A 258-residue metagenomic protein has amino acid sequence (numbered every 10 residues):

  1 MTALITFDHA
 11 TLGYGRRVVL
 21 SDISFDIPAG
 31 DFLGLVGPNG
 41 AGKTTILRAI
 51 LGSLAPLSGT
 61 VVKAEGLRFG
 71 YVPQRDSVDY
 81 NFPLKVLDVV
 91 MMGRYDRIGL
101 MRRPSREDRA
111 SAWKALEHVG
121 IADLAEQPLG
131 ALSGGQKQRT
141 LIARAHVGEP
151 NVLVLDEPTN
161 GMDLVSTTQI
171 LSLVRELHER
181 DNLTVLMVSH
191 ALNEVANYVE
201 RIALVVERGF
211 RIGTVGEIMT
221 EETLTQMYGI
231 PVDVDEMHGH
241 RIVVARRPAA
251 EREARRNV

Functional and structural regions predicted by a protein language model:
V36-P38: The feature captures the beta-strand-to-loop junction immediately N-terminal to the Walker
L51: Helix-to-loop junction immediately C-terminal to a conserved catalytic motif
M91, R106-L124: Conserved ABC ATPase "signature" region
P128-L132, Q136: Conserved ABC ATPase signature
E149: Conserved catalytic motifs of ABC-family nucleotide-binding domains
L153-E157: Catalytic Walker B motif of ABC-type/P-loop ATPase nucleotide-binding domains
E221, M227-V258: ABC ATPase nucleotide-binding domains
